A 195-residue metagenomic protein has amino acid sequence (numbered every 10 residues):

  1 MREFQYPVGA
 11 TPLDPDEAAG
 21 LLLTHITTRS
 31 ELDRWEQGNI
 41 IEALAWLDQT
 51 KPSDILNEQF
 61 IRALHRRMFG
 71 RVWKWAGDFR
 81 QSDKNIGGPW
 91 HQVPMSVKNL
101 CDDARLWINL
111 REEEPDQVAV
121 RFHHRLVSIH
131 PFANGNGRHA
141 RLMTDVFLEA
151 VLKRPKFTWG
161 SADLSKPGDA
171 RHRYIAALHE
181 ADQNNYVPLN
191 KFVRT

Functional and structural regions predicted by a protein language model:
M1-T195: FIC/Doc superfamily catalytic core
